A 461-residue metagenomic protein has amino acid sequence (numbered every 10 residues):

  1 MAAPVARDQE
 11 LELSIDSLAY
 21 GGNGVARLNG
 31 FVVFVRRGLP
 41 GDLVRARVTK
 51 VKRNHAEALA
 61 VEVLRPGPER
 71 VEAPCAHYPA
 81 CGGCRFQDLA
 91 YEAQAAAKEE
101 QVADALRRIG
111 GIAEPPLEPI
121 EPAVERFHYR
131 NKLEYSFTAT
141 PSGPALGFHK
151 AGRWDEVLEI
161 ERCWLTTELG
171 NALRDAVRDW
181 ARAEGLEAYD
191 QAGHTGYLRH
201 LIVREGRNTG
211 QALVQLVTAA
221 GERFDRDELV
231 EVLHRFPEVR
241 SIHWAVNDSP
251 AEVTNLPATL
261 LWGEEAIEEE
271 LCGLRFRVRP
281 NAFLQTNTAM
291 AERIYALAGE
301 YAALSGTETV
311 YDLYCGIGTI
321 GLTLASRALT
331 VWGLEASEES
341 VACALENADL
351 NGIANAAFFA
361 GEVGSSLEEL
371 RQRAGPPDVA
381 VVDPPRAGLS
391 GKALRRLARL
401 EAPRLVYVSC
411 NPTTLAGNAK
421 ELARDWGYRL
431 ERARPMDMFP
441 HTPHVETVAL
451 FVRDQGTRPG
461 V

Functional and structural regions predicted by a protein language model:
M1-H77, Y311, A357-F358, S365: Terminal RNA-binding accessory module
A2-Q9, F224-V461: Rossmann-like S-adenosyl-L-methionine
G24-N29, G147-A151, Q215-V217, A344: Short, acidic/hydrophobic/Gly-rich beta-strand patch recurrent on exposed beta strands that often constitutes part
A26, G41, C84, L201 (+3 more regions): Residue-level signal for inorganic ion chemistry
G38, R47-V51, S136-T140, R204-N208 (+1 more regions): Short beta-strand micro-motifs enriched in acidic
V61-A73, P79-D190, N208, E222-R223: Extended interfacial segments that mediate partner engagement and assembly in macromolecular machines
E118-R126, Q191, H200, D248 (+1 more regions): Short, solvent-exposed loop/turn elements at beta->coil junctions and helix N-caps that rim active or binding pockets
V203, T209-A219, R275-R279, V379: Short, aliphatic-rich beta-strand segments
